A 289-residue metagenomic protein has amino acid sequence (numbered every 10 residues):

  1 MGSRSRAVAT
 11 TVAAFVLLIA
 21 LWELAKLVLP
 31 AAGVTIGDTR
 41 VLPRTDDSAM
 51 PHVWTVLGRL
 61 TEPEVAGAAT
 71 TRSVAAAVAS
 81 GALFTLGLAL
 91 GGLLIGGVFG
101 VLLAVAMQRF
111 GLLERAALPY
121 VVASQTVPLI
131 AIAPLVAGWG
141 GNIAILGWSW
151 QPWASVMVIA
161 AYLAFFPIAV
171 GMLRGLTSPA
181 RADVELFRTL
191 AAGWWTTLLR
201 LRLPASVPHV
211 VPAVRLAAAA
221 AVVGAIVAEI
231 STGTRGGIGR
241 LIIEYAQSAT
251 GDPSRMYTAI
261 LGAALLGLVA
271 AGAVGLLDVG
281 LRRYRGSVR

Functional and structural regions predicted by a protein language model:
M1-G33, A106: N-terminal signal-anchor/first transmembrane alpha helix
A32-L94: Periplasmic/extracellular loop-to-transmembrane helix junction in inner-membrane transport proteins
A79-G87, E114, V121-S124, V207 (+4 more regions): Alpha-helical membrane-interface segments at transmembrane helix boundaries
L88-V121, P134: Transmembrane-helix boundary motif in ABC transporter permease subunits
L118, V122-P167, R174-G175: Generic hydrophobic transmembrane alpha-helix motif, especially the helices
G171-V210: Short cytoplasmic-facing helical segments at TM-TM junctions of multi-pass membrane proteins
W195-A228, T258: Transmembrane alpha-helices
Y257-R289: C-terminal transmembrane helix and the adjacent membrane-cytosol boundary/short C-terminal tail of inner/organellar
